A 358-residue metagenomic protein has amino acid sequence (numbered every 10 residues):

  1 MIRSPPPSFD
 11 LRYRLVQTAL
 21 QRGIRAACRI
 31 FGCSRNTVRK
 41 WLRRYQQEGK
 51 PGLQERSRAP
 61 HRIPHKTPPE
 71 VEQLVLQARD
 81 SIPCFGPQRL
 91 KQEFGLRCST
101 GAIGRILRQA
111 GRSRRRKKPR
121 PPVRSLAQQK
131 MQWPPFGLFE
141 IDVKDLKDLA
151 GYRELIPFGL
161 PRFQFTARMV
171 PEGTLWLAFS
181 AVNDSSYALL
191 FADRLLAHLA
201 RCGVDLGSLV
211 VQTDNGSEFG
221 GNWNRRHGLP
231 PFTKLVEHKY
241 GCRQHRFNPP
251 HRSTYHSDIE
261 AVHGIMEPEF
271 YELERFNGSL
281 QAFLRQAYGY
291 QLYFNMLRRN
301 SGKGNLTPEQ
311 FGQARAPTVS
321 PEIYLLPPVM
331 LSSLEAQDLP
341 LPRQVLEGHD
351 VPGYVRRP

Functional and structural regions predicted by a protein language model:
P5-R22, E72-S81: Short, amphipathic alpha-helical "recognition" segments used to contact nucleic acids or chromatin
R22-R25, F85, C98, G278: Residue-level signal for the short linker/turn that defines the boundary of a DNA-recognition helix
A26-F31, L90-F94: Short alpha-helical "recognition helix" segments of helix-turn-helix
K40-R44, A102-Q109, Y290: Residues in the recognition helix of alpha-helical DNA-binding motifs
P51-K147, S217, H227-V236, G312-R315: Basic, flexible linker segments flanking DNA-binding modules in nucleic acid-interacting mobile-element proteins
G101, R108, R112-R168, T174 (+3 more regions): Mobile-element integrase/transposase regions, centering on the N-terminal DNA-binding/Zn-coordinating module
E140-T166, V170-R285: RNase H-like DDE/DDD metal-dependent nuclease/strand-transfer catalytic core used by mobile genetic elements
G207, I265-P358: C-terminal domain-tail junction helix/linker
